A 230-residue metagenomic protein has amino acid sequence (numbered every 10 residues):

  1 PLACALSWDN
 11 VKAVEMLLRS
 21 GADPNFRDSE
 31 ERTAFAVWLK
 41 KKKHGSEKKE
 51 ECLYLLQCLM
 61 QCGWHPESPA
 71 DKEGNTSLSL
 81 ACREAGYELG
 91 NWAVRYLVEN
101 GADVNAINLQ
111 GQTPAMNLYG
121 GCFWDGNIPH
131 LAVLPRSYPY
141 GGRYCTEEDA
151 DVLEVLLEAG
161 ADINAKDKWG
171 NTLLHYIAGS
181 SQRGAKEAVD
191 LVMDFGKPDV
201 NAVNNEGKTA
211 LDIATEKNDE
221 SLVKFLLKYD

Functional and structural regions predicted by a protein language model:
L2-G21, R83-Y87, V98-G101: Internal alpha-helical scaffold/solenoid segments in large eukaryotic proteins
C4-N10, V37-C52, L80-G90, N117-D125 (+3 more regions): Ankyrin repeat A-helix N-terminal signature
E15-D23, Q57-H65, R95-D103, E154-D162 (+2 more regions): Ankyrin repeat domain, specifically the short helix-to-loop turn at the C-terminus of the second helix of each repeat
D28, A70-D71, N108, D167 (+1 more regions): Ankyrin repeat boundary/linker residues
F35-A36, N75: Short amphipathic alpha-helices enriched at the N-terminus of pentatricopeptide repeats
N201-D230: Leucine-rich solenoid repeat scaffolds
